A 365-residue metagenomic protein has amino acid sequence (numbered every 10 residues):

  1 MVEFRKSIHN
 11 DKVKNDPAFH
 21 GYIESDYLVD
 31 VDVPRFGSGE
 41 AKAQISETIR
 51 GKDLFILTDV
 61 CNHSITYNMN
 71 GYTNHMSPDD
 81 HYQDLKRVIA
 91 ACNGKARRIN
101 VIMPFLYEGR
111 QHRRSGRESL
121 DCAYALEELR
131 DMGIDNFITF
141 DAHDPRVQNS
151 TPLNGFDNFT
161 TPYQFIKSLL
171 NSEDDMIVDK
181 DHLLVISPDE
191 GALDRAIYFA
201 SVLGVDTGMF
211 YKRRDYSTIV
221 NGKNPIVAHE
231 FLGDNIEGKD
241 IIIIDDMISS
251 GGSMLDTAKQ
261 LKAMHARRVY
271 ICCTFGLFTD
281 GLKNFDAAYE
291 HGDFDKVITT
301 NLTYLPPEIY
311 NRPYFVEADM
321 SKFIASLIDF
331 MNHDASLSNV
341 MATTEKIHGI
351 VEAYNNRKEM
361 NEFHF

Functional and structural regions predicted by a protein language model:
M1-F365: PRPP-associated nucleotide enzymes
